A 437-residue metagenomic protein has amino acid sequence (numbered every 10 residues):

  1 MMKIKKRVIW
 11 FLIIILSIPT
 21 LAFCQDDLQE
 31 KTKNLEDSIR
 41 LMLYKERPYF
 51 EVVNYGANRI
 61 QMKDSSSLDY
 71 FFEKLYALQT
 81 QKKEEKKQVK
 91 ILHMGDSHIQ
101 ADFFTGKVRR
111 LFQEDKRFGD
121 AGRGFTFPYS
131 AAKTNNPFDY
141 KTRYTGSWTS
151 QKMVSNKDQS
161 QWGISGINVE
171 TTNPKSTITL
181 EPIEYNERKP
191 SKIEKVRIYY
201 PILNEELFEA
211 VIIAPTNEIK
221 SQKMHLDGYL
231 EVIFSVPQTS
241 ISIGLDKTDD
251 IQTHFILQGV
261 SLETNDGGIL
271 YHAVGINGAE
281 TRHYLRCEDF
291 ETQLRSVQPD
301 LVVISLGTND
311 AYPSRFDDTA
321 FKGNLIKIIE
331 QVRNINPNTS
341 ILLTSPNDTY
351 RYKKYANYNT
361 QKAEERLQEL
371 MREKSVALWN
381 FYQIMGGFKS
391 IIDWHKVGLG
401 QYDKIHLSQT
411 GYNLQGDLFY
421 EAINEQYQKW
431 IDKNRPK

Functional and structural regions predicted by a protein language model:
M1-S38: Bacterial Sec-dependent N-terminal signal peptides
D26-N54, I341: Short N-terminal segments immediately surrounding and downstream of signal-peptide cleavage
S38, S65-S67: Coil residues (strongly favoring Ser/Thr
I91-G95: Short hydrophobic beta-strand that contains or immediately precedes a catalytic carboxylate
Q100-I212, E218, Q222-G323, H406: Conserved SGNH/GDSL esterase-like catalytic core that processes O-acyl groups on lipids and polysaccharides
D102, G106-R110, E288, T292 (+10 more regions): Solvent-exposed, polar/charged alpha-helical surfaces in well-ordered, non-transmembrane soluble domains, broadly
V303-N309, E330-E365, N380: Active-site segments of SGNH/GDSL-like serine hydrolases that catalyze O-acetyl group transfer/hydrolysis on lipids
D348-K437: Catalytic His-Asp segment of secreted/periplasmic serine-dependent ester chemistry enzymes
